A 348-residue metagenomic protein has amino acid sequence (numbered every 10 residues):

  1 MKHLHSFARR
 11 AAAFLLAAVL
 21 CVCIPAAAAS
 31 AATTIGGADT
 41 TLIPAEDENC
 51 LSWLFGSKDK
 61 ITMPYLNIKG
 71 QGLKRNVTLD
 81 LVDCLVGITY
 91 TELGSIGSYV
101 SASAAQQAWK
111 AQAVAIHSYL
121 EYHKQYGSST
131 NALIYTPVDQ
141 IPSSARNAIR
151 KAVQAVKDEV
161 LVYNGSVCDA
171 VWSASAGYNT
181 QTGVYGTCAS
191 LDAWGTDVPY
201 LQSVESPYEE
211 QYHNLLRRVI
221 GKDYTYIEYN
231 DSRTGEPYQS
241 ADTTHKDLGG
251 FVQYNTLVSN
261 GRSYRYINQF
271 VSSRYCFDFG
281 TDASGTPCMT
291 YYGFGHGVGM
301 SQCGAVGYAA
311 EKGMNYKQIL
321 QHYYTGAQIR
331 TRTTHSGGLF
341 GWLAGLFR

Functional and structural regions predicted by a protein language model:
K2-R348: Conserved, single-site charged/polar hotspot
